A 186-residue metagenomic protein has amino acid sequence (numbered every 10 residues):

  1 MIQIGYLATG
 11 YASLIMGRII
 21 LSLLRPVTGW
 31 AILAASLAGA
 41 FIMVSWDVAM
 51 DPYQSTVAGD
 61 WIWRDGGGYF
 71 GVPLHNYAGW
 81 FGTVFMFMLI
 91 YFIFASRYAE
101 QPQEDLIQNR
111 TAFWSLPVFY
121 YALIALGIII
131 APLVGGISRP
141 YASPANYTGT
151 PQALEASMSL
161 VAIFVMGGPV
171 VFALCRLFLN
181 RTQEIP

Functional and structural regions predicted by a protein language model:
M1-P186: Aromatic-rich, lipid-facing transmembrane alpha helices and their immediate juxtamembrane interface loops in integral
